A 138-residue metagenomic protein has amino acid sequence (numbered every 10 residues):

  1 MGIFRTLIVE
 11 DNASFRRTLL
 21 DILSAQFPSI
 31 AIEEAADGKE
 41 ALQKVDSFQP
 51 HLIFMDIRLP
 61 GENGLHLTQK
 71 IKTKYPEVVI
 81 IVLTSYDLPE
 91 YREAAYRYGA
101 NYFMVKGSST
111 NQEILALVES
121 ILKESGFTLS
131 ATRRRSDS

Functional and structural regions predicted by a protein language model:
E10: Conserved acidic carboxylate
A13-E33: Two-component/phosphorelay signaling modules centered on CheY-like receiver
E34-L52: Acidic, metal-coordinating helix/loop segments flanking the phosphotransfer/catalytic sites of two-component signaling
D37, N63-H66: Acidic catalytic/metal-coordinating carboxylates
D56, T84: Active-site residues of response regulator receiver
P60, L88: The feature encodes the CheY-like receiver
L65-P76: Short amphipathic alpha-helix used as the core "switch/output" element in two-component signaling
